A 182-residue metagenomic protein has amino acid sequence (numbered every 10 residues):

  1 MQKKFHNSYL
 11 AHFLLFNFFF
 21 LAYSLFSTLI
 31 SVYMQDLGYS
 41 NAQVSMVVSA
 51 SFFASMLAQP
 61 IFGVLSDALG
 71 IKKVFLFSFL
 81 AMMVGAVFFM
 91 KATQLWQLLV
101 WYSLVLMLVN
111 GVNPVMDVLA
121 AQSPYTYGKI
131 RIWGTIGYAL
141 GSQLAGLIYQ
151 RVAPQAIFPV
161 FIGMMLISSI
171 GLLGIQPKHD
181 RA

Functional and structural regions predicted by a protein language model:
Q2-F52: Helix-loop boundary and gating motifs at the non-cytosolic
N17, G85, L95-V112: Hydrophobic core of transmembrane alpha-helices in multi-pass small-molecule transporters, especially MFS/SLC-type
G38, G70, K91-W96: Helix-breaking motifs and short loop linkers at transmembrane-helix boundaries and internal kinks in secondary membrane
F52-P60, Y138-A139, Q143: Residue-level signature of mid-helix packing/kink "hotspots" within the transmembrane helices of 12-pass Major
L57-G70, Y149: Helix-to-loop junctions at the C-terminal end of transmembrane segments in multipass secondary transporters
K73-F88: Structural signature of the two symmetry-related core transmembrane helices
V109-P124: Intracellular juxtamembrane helix-capping segments at the cytosolic ends of symmetry-related transmembrane helices
A156-G174: Symmetry-related core transmembrane helices of the 12-TM Major Facilitator Superfamily/SLC fold
